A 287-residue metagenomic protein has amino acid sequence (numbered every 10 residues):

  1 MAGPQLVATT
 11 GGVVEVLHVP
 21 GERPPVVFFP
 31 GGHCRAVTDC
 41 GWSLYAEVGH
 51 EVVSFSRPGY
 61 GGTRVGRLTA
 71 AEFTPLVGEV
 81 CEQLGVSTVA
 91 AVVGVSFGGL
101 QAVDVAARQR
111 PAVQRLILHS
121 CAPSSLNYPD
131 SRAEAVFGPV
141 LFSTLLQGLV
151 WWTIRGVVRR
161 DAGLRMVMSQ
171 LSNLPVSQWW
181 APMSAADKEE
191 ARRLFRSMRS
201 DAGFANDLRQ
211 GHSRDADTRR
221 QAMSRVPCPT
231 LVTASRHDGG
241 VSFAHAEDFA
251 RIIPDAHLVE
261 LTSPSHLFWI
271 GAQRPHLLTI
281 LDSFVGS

Functional and structural regions predicted by a protein language model:
G12-G62: Conserved HGGG/HGGXW glycine-rich cap/lid loop of the alpha/beta-hydrolase fold
E72-A90: Conserved acidic catalytic loop of the alpha/beta-hydrolase fold
G94-A102: Gly/Ala-rich beta-loop-alpha elbow adjacent to hydrolase catalytic centers
L116-L149: Flexible "cap/lid" loop of the alpha/beta hydrolase fold
V136-G138, G148-Q221: Alpha/beta-hydrolase
V226, V232-A234: Short beta-strand/loop motif that positions the catalytic acidic residue of the alpha/beta-hydrolase fold
G239-H245: Conserved alpha/beta-hydrolase "acid-adjacent" motif
D255-S287: Catalytic active-site module of serine/aspartate enzymes centered on a nucleophile-bearing elbow/loop
